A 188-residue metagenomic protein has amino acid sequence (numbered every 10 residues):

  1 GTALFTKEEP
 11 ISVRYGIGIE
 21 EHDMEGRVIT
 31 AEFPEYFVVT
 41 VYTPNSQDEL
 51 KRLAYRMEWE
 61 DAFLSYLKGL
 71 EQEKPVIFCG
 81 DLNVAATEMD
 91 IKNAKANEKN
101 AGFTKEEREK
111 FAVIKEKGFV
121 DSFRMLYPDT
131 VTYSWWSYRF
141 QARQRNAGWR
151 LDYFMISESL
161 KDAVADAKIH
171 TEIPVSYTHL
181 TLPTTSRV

Functional and structural regions predicted by a protein language model:
G1-S46: Structured beta-strand-rich core segments of catalytic domains in phosphoester-bond hydrolases
G1-V13, T130, A142-D162: Conserved beta strand-loop-helix elements of the APE1-like EEP
I19, P44-E60, A96-K99: Surface-exposed cleft-lining segments at the edges of enzyme active sites
W59-A147, L151: Metal-dependent phosphoesterases centered on the DNase I-like endonuclease/exonuclease/phosphatase
A142-Q144, T171-Y177: Short proline/glycine-enriched turn/loop segments at secondary-structure junctions
D162-I173: Low-complexity, intrinsically disordered Gly/Pro/Thr-rich segments
T178-T184: Conserved small/polar residues in nucleotide/adenosyl-binding loops
